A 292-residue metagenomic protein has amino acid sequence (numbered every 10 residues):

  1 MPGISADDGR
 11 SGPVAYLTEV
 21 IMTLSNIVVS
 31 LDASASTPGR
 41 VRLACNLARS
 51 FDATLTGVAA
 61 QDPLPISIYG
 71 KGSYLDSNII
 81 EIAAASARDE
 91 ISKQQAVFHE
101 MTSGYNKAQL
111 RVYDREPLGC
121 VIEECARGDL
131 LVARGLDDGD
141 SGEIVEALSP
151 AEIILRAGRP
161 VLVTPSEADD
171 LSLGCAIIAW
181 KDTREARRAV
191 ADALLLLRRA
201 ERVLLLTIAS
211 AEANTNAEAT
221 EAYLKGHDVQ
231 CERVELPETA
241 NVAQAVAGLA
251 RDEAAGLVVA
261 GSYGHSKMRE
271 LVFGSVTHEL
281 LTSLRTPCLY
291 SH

Functional and structural regions predicted by a protein language model:
P2-M22, H99-L131, H227-V258, S262-E270 (+2 more regions): Structural beta-alpha unit
G12-N78, R156-R159, S166-P237: Small/aliphatic-rich secondary-structure junction motif
S77-K93: A short acidic, glycine-rich active-site loop that binds or catalyzes chemistry on phosphate/adenosine moieties
Y105-P165: Hydrophobic alpha-helical segments and helix pairs
E123-E124, I153, D169, L196 (+2 more regions): Structural alpha-helical scaffold elements that stabilize or flank donor/cofactor-binding regions in carbohydrate
A133-E152, A260-S283: Glycine-rich, Arg-bearing micro-motifs that act as flexible, cationic patches
R285-H292: Short, flexible loop segments at boundaries between secondary-structure elements
